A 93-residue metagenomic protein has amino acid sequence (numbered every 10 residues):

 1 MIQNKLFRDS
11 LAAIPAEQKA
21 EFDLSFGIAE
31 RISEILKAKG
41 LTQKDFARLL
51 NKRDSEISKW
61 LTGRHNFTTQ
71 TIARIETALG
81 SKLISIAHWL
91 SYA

Functional and structural regions predicted by a protein language model:
M1-E30, E34: N-terminal flexible/basic segments that precede or flank functional cores
R31, T42, R53, T68-T71: Residues that mark the N-terminal boundary/hinge immediately upstream of a DNA-recognition element
L36, A47, E76: The alpha-helix within a helix-turn-helix
G40-S58: Short alpha-helical DNA-recognition segment
R64-H65, E76: C-terminal flanking helix
Q70-I86: DNA major-groove recognition helix of helix-turn-helix/homeodomain DNA-binding modules
I86-A93: Short, charged recognition helix plus adjacent turn of helix-turn-helix-like nucleic-acid-binding domains
